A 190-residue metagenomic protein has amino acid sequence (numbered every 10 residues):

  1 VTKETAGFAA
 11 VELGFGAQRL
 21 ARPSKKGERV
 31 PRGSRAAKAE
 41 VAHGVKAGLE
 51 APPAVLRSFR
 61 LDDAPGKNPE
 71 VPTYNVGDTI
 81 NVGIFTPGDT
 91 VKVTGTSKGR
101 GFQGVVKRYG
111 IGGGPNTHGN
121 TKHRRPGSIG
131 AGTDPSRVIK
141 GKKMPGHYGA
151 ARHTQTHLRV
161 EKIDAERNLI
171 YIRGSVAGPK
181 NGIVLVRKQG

Functional and structural regions predicted by a protein language model:
V1-G190: Extended basic (Lys/Arg/His-rich) segments that typically form rRNA-contacting surfaces in ribosomal proteins
